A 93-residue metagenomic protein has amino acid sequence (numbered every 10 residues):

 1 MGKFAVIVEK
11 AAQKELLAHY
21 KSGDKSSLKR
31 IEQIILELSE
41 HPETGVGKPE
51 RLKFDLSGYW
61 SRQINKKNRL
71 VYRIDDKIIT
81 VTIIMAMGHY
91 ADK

Functional and structural regions predicted by a protein language model:
M1-A5, A11-K29, Q33, R62-R69 (+1 more regions): Enriched for short, Lys/Arg-rich terminal
L36-R62: A short, surface-exposed loop/turn module that caps and links secondary-structure elements
